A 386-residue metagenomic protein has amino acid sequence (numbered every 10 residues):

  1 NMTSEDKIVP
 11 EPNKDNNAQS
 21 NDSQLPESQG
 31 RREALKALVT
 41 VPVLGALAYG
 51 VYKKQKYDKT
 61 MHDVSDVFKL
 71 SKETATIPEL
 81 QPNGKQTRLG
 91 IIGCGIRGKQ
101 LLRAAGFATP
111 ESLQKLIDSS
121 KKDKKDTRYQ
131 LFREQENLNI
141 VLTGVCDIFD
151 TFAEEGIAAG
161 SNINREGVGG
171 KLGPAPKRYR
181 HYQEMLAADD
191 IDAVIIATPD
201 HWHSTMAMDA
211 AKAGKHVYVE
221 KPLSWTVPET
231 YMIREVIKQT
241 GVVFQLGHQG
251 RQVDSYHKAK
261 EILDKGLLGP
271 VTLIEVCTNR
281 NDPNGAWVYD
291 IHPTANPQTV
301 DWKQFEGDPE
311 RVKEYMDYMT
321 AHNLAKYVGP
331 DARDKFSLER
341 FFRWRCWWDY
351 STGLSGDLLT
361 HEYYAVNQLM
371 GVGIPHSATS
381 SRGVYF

Functional and structural regions predicted by a protein language model:
D6-S28, L35-K215, Y231-V243: N-terminal glycine-/serine-/threonine-rich beta1-alpha1-beta2 phosphate-ribose binding loop of Rossmann-like
L131-E134, L142-V145, T230, V236 (+7 more regions): Active-site-proximal cap/loop segments of hydrolase catalytic domains
G144-C146, I195, T272-E275, E306 (+1 more regions): Residues embedded in well-ordered beta-strands within globular domains across many folds
F149, C277-P283, R382-Y385: Glycine-rich beta-alpha junction loops
H216, L223-G307: A contiguous active-site-proximal alpha/beta segment in oxidoreductase catalytic domains
A295, K303-F386: Rossmann-like dinucleotide-binding domain that binds NAD(P)(H)
